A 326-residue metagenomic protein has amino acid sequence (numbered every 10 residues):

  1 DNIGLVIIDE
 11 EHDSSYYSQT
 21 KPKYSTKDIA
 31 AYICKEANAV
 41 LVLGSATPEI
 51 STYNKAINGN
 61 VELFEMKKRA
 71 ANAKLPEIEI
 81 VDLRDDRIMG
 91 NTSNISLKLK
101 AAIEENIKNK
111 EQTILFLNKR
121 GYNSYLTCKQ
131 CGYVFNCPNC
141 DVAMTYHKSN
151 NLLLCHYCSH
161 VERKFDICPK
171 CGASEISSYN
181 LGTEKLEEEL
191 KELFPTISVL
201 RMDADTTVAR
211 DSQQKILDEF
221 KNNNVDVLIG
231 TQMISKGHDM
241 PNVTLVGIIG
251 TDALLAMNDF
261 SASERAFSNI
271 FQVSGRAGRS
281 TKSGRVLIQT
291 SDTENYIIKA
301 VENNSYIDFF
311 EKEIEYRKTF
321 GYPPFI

Functional and structural regions predicted by a protein language model:
D1-I326: Inter-lobe coupling/hinge segments of SF2-like helicase ATPases
